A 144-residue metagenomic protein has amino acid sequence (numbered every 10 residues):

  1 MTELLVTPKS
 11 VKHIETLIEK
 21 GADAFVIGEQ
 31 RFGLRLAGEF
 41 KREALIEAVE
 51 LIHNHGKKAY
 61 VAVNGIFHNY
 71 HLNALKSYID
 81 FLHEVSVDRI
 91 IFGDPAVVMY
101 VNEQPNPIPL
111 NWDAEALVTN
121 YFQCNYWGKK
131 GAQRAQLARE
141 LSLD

Functional and structural regions predicted by a protein language model:
M1-L4, H55-N64, E103-E115: Short beta-strand/loop segments at the ligand-binding rim of alpha/beta enzyme cores
M1-V26: N-terminal basic/disordered segments at the start of proteins
T7-V11, Q30-F32, N64-H68, G93-A96 (+2 more regions): Active-site beta-loop-alpha junctions enriched in small/polar residues
L17, D94, W127: Conserved, mostly hydrophobic/aromatic
A24-L45, A62-Y70: Glycine-rich, proline-tolerant flexible connector loops at the mouths of alpha/beta enzymes
G33-L51, F92-N106, Y121, R139-D144: Active-site-adjacent beta->alpha loops and helix N-cap segments on the catalytic face of soluble alpha/beta enzymes
P109-D144: Catalytic alpha/beta core domains of metabolic enzymes, predominantly
